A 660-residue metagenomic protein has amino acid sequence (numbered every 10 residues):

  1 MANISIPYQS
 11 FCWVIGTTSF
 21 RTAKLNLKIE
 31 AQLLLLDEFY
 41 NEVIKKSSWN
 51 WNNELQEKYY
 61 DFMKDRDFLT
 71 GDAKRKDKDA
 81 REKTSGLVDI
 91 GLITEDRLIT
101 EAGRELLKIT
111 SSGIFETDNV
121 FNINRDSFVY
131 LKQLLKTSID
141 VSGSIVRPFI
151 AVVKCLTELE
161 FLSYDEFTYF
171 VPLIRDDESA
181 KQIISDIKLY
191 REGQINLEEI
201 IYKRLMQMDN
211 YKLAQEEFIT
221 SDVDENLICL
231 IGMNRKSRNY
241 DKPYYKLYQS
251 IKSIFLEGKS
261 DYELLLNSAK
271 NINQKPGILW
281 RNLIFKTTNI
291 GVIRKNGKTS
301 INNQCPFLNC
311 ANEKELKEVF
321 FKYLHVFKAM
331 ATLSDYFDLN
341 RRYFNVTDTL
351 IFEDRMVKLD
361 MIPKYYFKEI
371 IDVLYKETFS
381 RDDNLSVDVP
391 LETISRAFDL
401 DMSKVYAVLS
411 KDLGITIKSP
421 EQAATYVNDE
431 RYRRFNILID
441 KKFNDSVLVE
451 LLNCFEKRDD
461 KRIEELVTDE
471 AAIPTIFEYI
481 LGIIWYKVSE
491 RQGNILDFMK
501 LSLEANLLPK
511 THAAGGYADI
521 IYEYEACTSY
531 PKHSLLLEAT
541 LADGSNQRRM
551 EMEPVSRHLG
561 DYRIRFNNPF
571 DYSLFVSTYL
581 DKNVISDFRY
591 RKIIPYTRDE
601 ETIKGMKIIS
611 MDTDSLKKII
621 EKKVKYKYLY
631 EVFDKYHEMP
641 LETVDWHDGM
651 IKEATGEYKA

Functional and structural regions predicted by a protein language model:
M1-I394, L409-D429, N436-L438: Donor-sugar nucleotide-binding helix/loop cap in glycosyltransferases
N41, K45, F68, K108-F115 (+8 more regions): Generic surface-pattern signal
S386-Y658: Catalytic core segments in nucleotide and nucleic-acid processing enzymes
